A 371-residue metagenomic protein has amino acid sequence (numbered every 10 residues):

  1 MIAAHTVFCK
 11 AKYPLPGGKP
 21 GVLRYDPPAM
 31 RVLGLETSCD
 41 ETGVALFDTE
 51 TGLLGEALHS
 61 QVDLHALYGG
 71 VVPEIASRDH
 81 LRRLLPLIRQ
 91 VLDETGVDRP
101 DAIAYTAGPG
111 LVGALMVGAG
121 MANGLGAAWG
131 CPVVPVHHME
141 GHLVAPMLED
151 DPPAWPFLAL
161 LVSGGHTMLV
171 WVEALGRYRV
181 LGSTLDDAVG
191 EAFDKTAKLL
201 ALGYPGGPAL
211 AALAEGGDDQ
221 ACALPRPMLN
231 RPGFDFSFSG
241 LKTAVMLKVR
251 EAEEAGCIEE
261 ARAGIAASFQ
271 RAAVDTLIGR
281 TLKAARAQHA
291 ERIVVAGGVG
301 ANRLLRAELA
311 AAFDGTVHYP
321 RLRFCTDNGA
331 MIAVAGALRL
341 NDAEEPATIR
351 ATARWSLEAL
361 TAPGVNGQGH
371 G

Functional and structural regions predicted by a protein language model:
M1-T6, A11-Y13: Short terminal hydrophobic/aromatic SLiMs and anchors at protein ends
M30, V136-L158, A335: Conserved phosphate-binding catalytic cores of ATP/NTP-utilizing and phosphoryl-transfer enzymes
R31-D101, Y105-P109, H138, H142: N-terminal beta-alpha supersecondary unit
T42-D48, A159-L161, T167-W171: Short beta-strand scaffold segments in enzyme catalytic cores
P135-V136, L309-I332: Conserved phosphate-binding/catalytic loops in two-lobed NTP-binding clefts
E140, D151, A174-D218, K242-T243 (+1 more regions): Glycine-rich phosphate-binding loop plus the immediately following alpha-helix
V144, R321-A359: Glycine-rich phosphate-binding/hydrolytic loop that grips phosphoryl groups
A212-I293, N302-A311, A343, A359-G371: A contiguous, well-structured pocket-lining segment that forms one wall/lid of small-molecule binding clefts in soluble
